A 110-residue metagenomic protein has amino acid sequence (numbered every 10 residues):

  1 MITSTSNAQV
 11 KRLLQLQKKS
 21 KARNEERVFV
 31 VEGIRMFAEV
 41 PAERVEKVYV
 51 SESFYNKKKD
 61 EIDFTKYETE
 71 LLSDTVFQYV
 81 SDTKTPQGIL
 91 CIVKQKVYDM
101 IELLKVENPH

Functional and structural regions predicted by a protein language model:
M1-K84: N-terminal positively charged helical leader segments and presequences
A42, E102-H110: RNA substrate-binding interface of SAM-dependent RNA methyltransferases
G88: Structured adenosyl-cofactor binding patch, chiefly the S-adenosyl-L-methionine
C91: Glycine-rich phosphate-binding loops that contact phosphosugars or nucleotide phosphates
V97-I101: Short helix-loop capping/hinge motifs at secondary-structure junctions, enriched in acidic/polar residues
